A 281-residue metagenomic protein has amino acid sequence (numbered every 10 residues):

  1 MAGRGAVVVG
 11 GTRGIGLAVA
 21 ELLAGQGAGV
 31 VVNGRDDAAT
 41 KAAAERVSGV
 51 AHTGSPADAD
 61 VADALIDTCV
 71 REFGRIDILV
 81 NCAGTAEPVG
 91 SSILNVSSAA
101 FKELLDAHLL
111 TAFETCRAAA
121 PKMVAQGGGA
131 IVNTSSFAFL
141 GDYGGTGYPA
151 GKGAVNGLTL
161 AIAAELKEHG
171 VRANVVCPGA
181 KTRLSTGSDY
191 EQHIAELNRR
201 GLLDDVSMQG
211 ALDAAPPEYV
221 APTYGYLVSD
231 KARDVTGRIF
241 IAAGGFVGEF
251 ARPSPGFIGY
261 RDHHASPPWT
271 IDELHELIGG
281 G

Functional and structural regions predicted by a protein language model:
R4, R75-I76, A120-S136, E168-R172 (+1 more regions): Active-site loop of short-chain dehydrogenase/reductase
G5, T12-R13: Conserved glycine-rich cofactor-binding loop
V47-D60: Rossmann-fold cofactor-recognition segment
V89-I93, S97-L105: Substrate-binding pocket helix/loop in short-chain dehydrogenase/reductase
C116-R117, L160: A short, exposed helix-loop element centered on a Lys and neighboring polar residues
V132-A154, T159-L160, A164-E168, C177-D213: Catalytic loop of short-chain dehydrogenase/reductase
R199-G281: C-terminal helical subdomain
